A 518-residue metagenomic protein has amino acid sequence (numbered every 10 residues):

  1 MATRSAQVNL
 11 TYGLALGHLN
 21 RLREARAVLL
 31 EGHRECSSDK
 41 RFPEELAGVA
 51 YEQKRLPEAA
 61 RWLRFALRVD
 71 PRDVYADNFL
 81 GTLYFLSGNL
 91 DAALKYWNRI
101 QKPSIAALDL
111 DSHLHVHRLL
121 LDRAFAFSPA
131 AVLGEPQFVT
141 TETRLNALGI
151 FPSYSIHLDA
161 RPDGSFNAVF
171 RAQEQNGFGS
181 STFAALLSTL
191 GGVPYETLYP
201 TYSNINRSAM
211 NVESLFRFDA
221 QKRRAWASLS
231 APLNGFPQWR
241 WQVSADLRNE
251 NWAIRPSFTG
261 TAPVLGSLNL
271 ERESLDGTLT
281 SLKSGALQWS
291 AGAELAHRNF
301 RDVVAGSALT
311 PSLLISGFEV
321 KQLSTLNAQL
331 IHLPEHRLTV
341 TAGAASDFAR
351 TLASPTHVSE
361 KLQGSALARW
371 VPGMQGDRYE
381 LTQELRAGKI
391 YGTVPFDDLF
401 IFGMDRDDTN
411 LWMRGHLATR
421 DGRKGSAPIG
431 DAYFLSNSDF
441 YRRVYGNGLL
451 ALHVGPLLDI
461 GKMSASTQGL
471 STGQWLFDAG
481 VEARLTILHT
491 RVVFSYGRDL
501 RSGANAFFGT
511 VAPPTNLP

Functional and structural regions predicted by a protein language model:
A25-R26, L30, C36, R41 (+7 more regions): Periplasmic polypeptide-binding modules associated with outer-membrane biogenesis and secretion
T141-T341, D405-D421, S426-G430, F434 (+1 more regions): Gram-negative/organellar outer-membrane beta-barrel architecture
F218-A220, P372-G376, L485-H489: A generic beta-sheet turn/junction motif
V303-G306, S354-T356, T467-L470: Short, solvent-exposed loop/turn segments at secondary-structure boundaries
L314-L452, P456-L458, S464-S466, R501 (+1 more regions): C-terminal outer-membrane beta-barrel translocator/porin domains of Gram-negative envelope proteins and their
G469-E482: A short alpha/beta connector and helix-capping loop motif
